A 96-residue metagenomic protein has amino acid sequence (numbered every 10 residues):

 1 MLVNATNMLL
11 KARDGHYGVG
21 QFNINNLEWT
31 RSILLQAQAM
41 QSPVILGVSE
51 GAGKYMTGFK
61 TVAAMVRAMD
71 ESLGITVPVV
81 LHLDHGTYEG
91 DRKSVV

Functional and structural regions predicted by a protein language model:
M1-G20, R67: N-terminal amphipathic alpha-helix/helix-capping segment at the start of soluble metabolic enzymes
A5-T6, L27-G74: Glycine-rich, positively charged N-terminal anion/phosphate-binding segment
R13, G74-I75: Short hydrophobic "helix-edge" motifs at membrane interfaces and signal-peptide entry regions
G18-N23, V44-V48, V77-H85: Hydrophobic faces of well-ordered beta-strands that scaffold small-molecule active sites in alpha/beta enzyme cores
N25-E28, G86-G90: Glycine-rich anion/phosphate-binding loops
D70-L73, L83-T87: Generic hydrophobic/packing signal
K93-V96: Conserved small/polar residues in nucleotide/adenosyl-binding loops
